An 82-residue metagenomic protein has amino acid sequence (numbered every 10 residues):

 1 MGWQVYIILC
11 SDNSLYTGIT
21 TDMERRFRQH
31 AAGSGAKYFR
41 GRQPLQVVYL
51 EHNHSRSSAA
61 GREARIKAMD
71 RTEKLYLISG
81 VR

Functional and structural regions predicted by a protein language model:
M1-K67, R71-R82: GIY-YIG nuclease catalytic motif and its immediate N-terminal context
